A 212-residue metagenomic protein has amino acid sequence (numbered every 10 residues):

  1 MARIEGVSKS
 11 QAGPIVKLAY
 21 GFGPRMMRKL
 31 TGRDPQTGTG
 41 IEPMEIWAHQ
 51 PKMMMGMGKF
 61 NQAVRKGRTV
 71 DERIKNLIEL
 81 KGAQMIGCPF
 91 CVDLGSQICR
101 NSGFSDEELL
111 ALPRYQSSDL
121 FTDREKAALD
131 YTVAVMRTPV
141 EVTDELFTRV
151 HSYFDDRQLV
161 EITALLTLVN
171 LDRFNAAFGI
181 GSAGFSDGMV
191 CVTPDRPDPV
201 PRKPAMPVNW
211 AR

Functional and structural regions predicted by a protein language model:
M1-V70, R100, T193-R212: Mobile cap/lid helix-loop segments that border enzyme active or cofactor-binding sites and regulate substrate access
M54, V92-A111: Iron-sulfur (Fe-S) cluster-binding segments and ferredoxin-like electron-carrier domains, especially [2Fe-2S]
D71-L77, Q158-I162: Alpha-helical scaffolds flanking conserved acidic
K75-I98, L166, D172: Short, thiol/selenol-centered motifs that function as redox-active sites or metal-ligating centers
L112-D123: Acidic/His metal-coordination segments adjacent to aromatic residues that form catalytic metal sites in metalloenzymes
R124-L165: Acidic/histidine-rich alpha-helical segments that form the ligand environment of transition-metal centers
D156-K203: Preference for long, well-ordered alpha-helical segments
